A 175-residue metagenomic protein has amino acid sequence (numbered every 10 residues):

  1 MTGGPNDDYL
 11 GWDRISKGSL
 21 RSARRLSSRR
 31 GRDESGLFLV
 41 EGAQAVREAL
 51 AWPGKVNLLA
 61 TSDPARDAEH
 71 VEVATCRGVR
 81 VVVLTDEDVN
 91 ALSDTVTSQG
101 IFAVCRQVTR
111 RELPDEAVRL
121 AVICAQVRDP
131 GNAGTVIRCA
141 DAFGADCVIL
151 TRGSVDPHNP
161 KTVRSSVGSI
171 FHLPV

Functional and structural regions predicted by a protein language model:
M1-H70, S154-D156: Boundary-proximal intrinsically disordered activation/regulatory segments immediately upstream of a helical core
L10-R14, R80-T85, P174-V175: Short acidic-hydrophobic, aromatic-tinged amphipathic segments that line or gate anion-handling sites
G36-L37, N57-L59, R80-V82, Q99-A103 (+3 more regions): Structural motif
G42, A103, V163: A residue-level signal for conserved active-site and pocket-lining positions in enzyme catalytic cores
A51, R106-T109, L113-V175: RNA substrate-binding interface of SAM-dependent RNA methyltransferases
V71-C76, S165-S169: Short, conserved catalytic or adaptor-binding loops enriched in Gly and charged residues
A74-R106: Glycine/small-residue-rich loop that forms an oxyanion/phosphate-binding "nest" at active or ligand-binding sites
